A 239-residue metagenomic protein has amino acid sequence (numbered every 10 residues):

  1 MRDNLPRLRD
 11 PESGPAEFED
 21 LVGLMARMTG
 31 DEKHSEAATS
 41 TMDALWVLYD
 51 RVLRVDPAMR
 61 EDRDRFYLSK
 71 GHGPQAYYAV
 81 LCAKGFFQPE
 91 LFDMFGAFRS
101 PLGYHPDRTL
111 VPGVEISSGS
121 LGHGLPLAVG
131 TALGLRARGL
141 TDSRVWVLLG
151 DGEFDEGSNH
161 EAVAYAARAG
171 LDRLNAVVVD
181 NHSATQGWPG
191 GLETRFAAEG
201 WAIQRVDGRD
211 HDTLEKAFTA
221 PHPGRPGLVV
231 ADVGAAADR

Functional and structural regions predicted by a protein language model:
M1-A16: Non-catalytic, mobile gating and regulatory segments of ester bond hydrolases
A16-E32, V177-V179: N-terminal capping segment at the start of a domain
E32, A37-R168: Cofactor-binding active-site loop characterized by glycine-rich and histidine/acidic residues
S69-K70, A132, L148-L149, V177-D180 (+1 more regions): Short beta-strand segments
R144, D172-N175, A202: Residues at the starts of beta-strands that form the adenosine-phosphate
E156-N181, G224-D232: A short alpha/beta connector and helix-capping loop motif
T185-T194: Short, glycine/polar-rich helix-capping loops at beta-to-alpha or helix-loop-helix junctions that flank or form
R195, W201-Q204, H211-R239: Glycine/aspartate-rich loop-and-adjacent alpha/beta segment that forms the canonical ThDP
